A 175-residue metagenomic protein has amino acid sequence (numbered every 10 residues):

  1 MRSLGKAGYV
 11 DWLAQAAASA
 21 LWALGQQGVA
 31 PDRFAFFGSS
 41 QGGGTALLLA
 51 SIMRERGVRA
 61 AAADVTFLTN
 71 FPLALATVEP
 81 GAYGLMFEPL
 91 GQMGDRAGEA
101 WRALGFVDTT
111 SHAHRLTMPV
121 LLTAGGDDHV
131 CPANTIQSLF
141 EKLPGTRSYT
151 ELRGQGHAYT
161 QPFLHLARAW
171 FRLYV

Functional and structural regions predicted by a protein language model:
M1-A14, A74, A82: Cap/lid segment of the alpha/beta-hydrolase catalytic domain
V29-S40: Alpha/beta-hydrolase fold nucleophile elbow
G38-L48: Glycine-rich nucleophile elbow surrounding the catalytic serine of serine-hydrolase chemistry
L47-D95, Y159-P162: Hydrolase active-site cap/lid region
L116, L122-A124, D128: Short beta-strand/loop motif that positions the catalytic acidic residue of the alpha/beta-hydrolase fold
M118, P132-F140: Short alpha-helix in the alpha/beta-hydrolase fold that links the catalytic acid
G126-C131, A158: Acidic catalytic loop of the alpha/beta-hydrolase fold
L152-W170: Histidine-bearing beta->alpha loop at or near hydrolase active sites
